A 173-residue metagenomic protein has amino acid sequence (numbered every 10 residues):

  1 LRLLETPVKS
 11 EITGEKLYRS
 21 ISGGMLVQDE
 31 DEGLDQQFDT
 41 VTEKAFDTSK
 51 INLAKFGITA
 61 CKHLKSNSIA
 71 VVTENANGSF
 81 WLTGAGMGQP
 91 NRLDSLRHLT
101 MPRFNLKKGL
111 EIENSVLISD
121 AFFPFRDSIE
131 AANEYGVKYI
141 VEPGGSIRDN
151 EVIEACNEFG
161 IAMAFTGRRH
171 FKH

Functional and structural regions predicted by a protein language model:
L1-H173: ATP-dependent carboxylate/acyl-activation modules
